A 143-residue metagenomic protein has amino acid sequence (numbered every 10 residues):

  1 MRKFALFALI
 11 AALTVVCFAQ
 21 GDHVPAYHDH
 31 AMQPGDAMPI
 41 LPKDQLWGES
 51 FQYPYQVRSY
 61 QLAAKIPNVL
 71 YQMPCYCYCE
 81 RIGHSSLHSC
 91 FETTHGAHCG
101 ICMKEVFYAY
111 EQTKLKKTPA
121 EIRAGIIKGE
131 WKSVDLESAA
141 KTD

Functional and structural regions predicted by a protein language model:
M1-F4: Positively charged n-region of N-terminal signal peptides that target proteins for export
F7-V15: Bacterial N-terminal signal peptides
G21-C75: N-terminal secretory signal peptides
Y55, S59-L62, C102-A109, T118 (+1 more regions): Stable alpha-helical elements in mature extracytoplasmic
M73-I82, S86-A109: Short, thiol/selenol-centered motifs that function as redox-active sites or metal-ligating centers
P119-D143: Short flanking/linker segments adjacent to small metal-binding domains or redox-active Cys/His motifs
